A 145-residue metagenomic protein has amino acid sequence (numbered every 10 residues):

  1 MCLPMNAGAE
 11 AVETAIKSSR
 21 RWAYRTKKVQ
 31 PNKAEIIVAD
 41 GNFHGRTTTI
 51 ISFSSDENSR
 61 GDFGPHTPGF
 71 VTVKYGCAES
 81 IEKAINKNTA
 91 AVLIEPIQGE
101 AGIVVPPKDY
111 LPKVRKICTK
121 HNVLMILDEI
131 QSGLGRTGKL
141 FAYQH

Functional and structural regions predicted by a protein language model:
M1-H145: Conserved N-terminal phosphate-binding loop of PLP-dependent enzymes in the Aspartate aminotransferase
